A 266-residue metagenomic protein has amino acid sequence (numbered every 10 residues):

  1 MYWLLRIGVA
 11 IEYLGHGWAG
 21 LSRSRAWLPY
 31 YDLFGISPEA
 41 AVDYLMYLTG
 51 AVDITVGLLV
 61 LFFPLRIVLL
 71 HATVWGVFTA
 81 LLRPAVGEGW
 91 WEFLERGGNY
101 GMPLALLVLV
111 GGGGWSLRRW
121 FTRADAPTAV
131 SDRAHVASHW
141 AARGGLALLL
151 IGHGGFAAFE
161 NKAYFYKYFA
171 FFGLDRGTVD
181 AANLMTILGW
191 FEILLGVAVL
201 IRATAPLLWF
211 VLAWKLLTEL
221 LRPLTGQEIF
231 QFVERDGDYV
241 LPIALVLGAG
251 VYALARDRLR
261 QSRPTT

Functional and structural regions predicted by a protein language model:
M1-R25, E39-V56, L61-K162, T178-L194 (+1 more regions): Extended, low-polarity transmembrane helix blocks
L28-V42, Y168-V179: Perimembrane loop-to-helix junctions flanking transmembrane segments
F165: Functional cleft and adjacent loop/helix regions within the main domain that mediate ligand binding or catalysis
